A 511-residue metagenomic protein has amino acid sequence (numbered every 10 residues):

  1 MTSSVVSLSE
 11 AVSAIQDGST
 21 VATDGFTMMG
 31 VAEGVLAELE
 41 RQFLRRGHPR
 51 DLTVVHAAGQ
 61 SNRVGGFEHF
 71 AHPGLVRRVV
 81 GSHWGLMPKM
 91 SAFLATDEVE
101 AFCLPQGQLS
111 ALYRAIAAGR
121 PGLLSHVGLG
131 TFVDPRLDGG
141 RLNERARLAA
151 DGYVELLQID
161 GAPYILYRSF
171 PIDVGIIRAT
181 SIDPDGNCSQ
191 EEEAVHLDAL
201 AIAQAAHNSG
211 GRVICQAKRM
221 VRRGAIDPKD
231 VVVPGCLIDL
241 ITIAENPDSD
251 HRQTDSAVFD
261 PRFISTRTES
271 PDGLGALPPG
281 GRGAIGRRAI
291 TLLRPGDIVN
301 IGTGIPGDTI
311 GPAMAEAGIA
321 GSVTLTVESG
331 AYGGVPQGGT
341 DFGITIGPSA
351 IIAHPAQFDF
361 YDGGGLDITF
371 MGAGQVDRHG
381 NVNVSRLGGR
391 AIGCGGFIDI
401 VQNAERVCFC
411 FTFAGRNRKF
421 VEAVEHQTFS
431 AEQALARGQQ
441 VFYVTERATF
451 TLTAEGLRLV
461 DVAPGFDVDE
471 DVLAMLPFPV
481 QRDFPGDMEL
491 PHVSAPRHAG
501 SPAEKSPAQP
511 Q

Functional and structural regions predicted by a protein language model:
T2-S13, T27-F43, V55, Q60-A71 (+2 more regions): Conserved phosphate- and dinucleotide-binding cores of soluble alpha/beta proteins, encompassing both enzyme active
S7-T20, F170, A284, R288-I298: Glycine-rich phosphate/diphosphate-binding loops that line cofactor/substrate pockets in enzymes
S19, H48-L52, R77, G296-D297: Nucleotide donor/acceptor-binding cores
T20-G25, T53-H56, N300: Short glycine-rich or small-residue beta-strand-to-loop segments that form or flank ligand, phosphate, metal/Fe-S
R41-L52, V323: Beta-solenoid repeat scaffold
R50, G275-P278, G283, R287-R294 (+2 more regions): Glycine-rich phosphate/ribose-binding loops and adjacent secondary-structure elements that form binding surfaces
Q509-Q511: Long, low-complexity, intrinsically disordered segments
